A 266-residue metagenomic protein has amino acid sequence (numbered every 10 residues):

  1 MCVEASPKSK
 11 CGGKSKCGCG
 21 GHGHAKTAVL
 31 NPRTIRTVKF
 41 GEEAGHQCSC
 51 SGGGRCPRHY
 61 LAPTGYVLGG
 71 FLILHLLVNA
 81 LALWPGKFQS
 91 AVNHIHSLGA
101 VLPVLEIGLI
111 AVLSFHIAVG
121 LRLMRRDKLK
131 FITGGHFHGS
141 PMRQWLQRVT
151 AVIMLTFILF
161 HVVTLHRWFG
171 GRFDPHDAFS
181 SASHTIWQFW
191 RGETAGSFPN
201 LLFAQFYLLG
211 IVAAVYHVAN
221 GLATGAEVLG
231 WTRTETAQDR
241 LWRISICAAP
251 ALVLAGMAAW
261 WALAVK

Functional and structural regions predicted by a protein language model:
C2-K266: Membrane-embedded alpha-helical bundles that constitute the cytochrome b-like, heme-associated redox core of multi-pass
